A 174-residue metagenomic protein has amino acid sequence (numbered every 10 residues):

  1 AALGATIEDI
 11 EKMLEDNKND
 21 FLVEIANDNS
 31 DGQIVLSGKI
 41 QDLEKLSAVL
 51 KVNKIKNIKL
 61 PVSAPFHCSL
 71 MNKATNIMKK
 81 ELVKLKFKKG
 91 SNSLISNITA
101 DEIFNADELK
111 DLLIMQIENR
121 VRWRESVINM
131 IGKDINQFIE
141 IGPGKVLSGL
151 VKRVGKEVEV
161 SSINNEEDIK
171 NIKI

Functional and structural regions predicted by a protein language model:
A1-R120: Alpha/beta catalytic cores of group-transfer enzymes, especially the acyltransferase/condensing modules of polyketide
K80-I174: Acyltransferase/transacylase module recognition
